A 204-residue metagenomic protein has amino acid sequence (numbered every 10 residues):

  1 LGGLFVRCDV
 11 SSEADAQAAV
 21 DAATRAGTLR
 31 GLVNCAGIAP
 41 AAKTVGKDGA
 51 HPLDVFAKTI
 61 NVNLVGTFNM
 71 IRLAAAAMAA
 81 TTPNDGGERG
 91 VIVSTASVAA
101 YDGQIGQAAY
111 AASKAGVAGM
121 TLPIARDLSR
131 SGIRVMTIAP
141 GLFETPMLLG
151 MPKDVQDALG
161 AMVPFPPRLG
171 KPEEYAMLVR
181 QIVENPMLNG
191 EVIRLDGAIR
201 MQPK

Functional and structural regions predicted by a protein language model:
C8-A18, L53: The beta1-alpha1 cofactor-binding region of Rossmann-like NAD(H)/NADP(H)-dependent oxidoreductases
I38, G49-N69, V93, V117: Catalytic Tyr-X3-Lys loop
A39-A57, A76, A80-G86, G106-A109 (+2 more regions): Conserved mid-core segment of classical short-chain dehydrogenase/reductases
T59-N61, D154-E174: Catalytic Tyr-x(3-8)-Lys segment
I71, S113: Active-site helix of classical SDR
A76, R126-D127: Alpha-helical segment proximal to the catalytic Tyr-Lys
S97: Residue(s) in the substrate-gating loop at a strand-loop-helix junction that position the organic substrate next
K171-L195, R200: C-terminal substrate-recognition "lid" of short-chain dehydrogenase/reductases
